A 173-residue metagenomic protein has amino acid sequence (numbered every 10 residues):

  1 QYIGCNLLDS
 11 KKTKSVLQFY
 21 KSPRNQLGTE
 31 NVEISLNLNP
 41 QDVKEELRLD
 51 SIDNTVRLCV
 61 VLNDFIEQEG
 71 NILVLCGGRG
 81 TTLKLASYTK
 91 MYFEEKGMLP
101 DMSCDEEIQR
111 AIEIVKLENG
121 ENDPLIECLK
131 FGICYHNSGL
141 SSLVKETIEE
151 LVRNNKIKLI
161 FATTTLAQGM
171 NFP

Functional and structural regions predicted by a protein language model:
Q1-K44: Interdomain hinge/linker at the junction between the two RecA-like core domains of SF2 helicases
G28, E107-I114, G169-P173: Low-complexity, flexible helical/coil segments
L36-Q41, D50-F161: Conserved C-terminal RecA-like helicase domain
L159-P173: A short beta-strand element within the Helicase C-terminal
